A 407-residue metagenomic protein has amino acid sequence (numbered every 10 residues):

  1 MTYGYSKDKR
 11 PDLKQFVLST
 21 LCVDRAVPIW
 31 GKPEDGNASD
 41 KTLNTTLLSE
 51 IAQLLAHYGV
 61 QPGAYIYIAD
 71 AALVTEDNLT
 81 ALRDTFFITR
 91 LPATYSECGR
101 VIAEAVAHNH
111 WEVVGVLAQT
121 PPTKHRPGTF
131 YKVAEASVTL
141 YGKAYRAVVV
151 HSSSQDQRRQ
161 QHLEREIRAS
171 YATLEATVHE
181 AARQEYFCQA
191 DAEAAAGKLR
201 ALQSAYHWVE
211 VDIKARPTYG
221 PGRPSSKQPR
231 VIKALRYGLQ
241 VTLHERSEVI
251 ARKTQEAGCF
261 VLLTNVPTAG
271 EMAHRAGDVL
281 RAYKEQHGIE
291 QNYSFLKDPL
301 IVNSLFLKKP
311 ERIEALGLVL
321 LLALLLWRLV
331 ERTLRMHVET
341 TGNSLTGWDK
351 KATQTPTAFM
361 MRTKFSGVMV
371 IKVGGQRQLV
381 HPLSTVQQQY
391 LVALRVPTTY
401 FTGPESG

Functional and structural regions predicted by a protein language model:
M1-G407: Anion-binding and metal-coordination hotspots
